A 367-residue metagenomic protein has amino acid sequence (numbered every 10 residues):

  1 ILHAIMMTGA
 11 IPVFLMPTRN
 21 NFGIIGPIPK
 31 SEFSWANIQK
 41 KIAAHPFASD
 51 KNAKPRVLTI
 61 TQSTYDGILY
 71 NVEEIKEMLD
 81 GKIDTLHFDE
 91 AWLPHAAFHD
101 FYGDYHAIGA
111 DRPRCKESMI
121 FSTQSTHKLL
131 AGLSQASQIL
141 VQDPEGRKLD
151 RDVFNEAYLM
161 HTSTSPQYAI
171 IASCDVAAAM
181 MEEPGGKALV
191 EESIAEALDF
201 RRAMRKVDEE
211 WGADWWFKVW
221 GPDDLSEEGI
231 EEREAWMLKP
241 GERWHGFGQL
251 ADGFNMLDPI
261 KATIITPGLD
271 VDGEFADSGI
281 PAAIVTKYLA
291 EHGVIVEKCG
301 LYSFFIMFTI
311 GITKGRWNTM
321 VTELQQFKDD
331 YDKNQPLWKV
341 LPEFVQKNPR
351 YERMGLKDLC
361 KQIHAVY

Functional and structural regions predicted by a protein language model:
I1-E209: Conserved PLP-enzyme active-site core in the AAT-like
P184-Y367: Non-catalytic terminal extensions of PLP-dependent enzymes
